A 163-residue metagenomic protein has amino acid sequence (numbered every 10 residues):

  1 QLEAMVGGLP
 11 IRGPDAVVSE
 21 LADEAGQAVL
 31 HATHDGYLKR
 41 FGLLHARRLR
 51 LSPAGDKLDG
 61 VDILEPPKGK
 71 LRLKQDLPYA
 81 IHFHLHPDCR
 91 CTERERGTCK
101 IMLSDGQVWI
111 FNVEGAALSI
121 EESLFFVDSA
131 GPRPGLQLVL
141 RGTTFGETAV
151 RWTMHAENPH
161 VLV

Functional and structural regions predicted by a protein language model:
Q1-V163: CBM-like, beta-strand-rich accessory domains located in the C-terminal region of large, secreted polysaccharide-active
